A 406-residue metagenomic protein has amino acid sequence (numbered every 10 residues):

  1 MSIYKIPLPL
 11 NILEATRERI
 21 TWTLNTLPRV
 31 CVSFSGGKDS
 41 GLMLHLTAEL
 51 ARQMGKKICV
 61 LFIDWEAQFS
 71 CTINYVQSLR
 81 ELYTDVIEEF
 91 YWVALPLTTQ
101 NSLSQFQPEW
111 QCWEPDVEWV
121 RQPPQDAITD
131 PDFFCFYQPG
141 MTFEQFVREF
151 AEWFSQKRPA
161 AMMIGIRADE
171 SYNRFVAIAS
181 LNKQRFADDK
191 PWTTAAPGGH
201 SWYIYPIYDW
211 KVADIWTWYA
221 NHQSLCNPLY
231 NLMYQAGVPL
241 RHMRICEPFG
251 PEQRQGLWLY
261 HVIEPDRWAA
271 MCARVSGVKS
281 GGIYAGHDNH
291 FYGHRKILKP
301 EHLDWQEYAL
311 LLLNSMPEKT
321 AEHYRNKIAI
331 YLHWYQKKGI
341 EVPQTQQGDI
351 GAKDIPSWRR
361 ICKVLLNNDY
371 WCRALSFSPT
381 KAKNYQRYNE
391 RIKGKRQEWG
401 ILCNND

Functional and structural regions predicted by a protein language model:
M1-S33, K38-D406: Nucleotide-activated chemistry modules centered on ATP-dependent adenylation/adenylyltransferase
